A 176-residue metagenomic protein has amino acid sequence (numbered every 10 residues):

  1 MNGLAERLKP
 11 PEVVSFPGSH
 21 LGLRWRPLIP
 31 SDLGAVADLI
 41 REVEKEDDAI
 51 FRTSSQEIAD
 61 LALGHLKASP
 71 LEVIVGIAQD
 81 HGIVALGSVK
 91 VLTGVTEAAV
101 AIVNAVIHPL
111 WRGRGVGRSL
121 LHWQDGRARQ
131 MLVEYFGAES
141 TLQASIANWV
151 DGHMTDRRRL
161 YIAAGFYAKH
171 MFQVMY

Functional and structural regions predicted by a protein language model:
M1-P17, V91-Y176: Acyl-donor-binding surface of acyltransferase catalytic domains
N2-A62, V75: Short amphipathic alpha-helix that is part of the acyltransferase structural core
S19-G22, I83, K169: A short, polar/charged loop/turn motif at coil->beta-strand junctions and beta-hairpin connectors
L23, L71-E72, L142-I146: Residue-level recognition of the N-termini of beta-strands and the immediately preceding loop/turn
P27-L28, G64-K67, T93: Short secondary-structure boundary/capping segments within folded domains
L28, Q79, W149-D151: Structured loops at beta-to-helix junctions and adjacent beta-edge loops in soluble globular domains
D48, L61-V75, Q79-A85: A short helix-loop-beta-strand connector motif used in the catalytic cores of GNAT acetyltransferases and, in some
S88: Short hydrophobic beta-strand segments that form the core of ligand-binding sensory/regulatory domains
